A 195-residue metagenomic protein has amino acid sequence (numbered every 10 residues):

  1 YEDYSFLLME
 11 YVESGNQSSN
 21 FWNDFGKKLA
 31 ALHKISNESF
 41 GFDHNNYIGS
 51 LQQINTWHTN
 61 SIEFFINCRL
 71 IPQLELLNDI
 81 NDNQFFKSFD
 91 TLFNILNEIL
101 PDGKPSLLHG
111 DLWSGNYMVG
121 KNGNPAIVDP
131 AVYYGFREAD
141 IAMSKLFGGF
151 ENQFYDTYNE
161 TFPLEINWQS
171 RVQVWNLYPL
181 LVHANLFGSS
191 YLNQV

Functional and structural regions predicted by a protein language model:
Y1-E63: ATP-binding pocket architecture of kinase catalytic cores
D3-F6, W175-P179: Short, conserved active-site loops that position catalytic residues or coordinate cofactors/metal ions across diverse
S18-F21, K27, L76-I80, Q84 (+1 more regions): Phosphate/dinucleotide-binding and metal-coordinating scaffold of catalytic cores in nucleotide-dependent enzymes
K27-A30, K34, E75, N94 (+2 more regions): Surface-exposed alpha-helical segments enriched in charged/polar residues
H33-F40, L100, F162, G188: A general structural signal marking secondary-structure boundaries and capping sites
N37-L107: An alpha-helical support segment within catalytic cores of ATP-dependent transferases
W57, S61-I66, E75, K104-L107 (+3 more regions): Active-site Asp-x-Gly
L192-V195: Alpha-helical repeat scaffolds
